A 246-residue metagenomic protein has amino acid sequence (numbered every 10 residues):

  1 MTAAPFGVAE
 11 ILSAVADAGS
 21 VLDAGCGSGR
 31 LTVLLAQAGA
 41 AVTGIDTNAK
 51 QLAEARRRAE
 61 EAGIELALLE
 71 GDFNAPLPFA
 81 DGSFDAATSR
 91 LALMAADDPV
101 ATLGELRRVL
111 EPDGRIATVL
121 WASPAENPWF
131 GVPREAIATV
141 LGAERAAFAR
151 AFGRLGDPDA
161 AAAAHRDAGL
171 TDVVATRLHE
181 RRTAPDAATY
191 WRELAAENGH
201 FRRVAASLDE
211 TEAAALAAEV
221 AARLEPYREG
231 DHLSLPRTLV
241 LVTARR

Functional and structural regions predicted by a protein language model:
T2-G19, L34: Conserved alpha-helix/loop element of class I SAM-dependent methyltransferases that forms part of the SAM/SAH-binding
A4, S28-R30, P99, G153-R246: Conserved Class I S-adenosyl-L-methionine
S20-A24, S28-P76: Class I SAM-dependent methyltransferase SAM/SAH-binding core
A59, I137, L224, R228: Conserved hydrophobic residues forming the short capping helix/wall of the S-adenosyl-L-methionine
L77-A86: A short acidic, Gly/Pro-enriched loop at the edge of an enzyme's catalytic core that lines a small-molecule cofactor
D85-P99, A122: A short SAM/SAH-binding and catalytic strip from SAM-dependent methyltransferases
V100-R115: A short glycine-rich, Lys/Arg-flanked "PGG" loop and its adjoining helix->strand segment in the class I
R115-A143: Conserved class I S-adenosyl-L-methionine
